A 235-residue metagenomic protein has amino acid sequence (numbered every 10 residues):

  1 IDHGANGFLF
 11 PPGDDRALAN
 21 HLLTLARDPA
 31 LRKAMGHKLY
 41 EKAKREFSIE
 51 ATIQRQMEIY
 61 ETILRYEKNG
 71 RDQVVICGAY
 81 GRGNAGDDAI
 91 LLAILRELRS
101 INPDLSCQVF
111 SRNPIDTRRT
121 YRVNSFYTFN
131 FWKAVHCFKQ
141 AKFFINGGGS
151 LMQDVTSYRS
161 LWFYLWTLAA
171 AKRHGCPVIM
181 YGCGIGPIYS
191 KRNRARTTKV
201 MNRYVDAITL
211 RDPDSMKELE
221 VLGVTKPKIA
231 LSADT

Functional and structural regions predicted by a protein language model:
I1-D2, I115-Y121, L219-V224: Short loop/helix-cap segments at secondary-structure boundaries that form the rim of catalytic
I1-G4, F8-L9: Short acidic/histidine- and often glycine-rich active-site loop of Leloir-type glycosyltransferases that engages
H3, D14, R27-D28, N113: Acidic/polar helix N-cap motif
N6, A17, T24, L31-E46 (+2 more regions): A short, well-ordered alpha-helix in the C-terminal region of glycosyltransferases
F10, Y181, S232: Hydrophobic residues at beta-strand termini and immediately following loops that shape nucleotide-binding pockets
E58, R65-D72: Non-catalytic membrane-proximal stalk/linker segments that position and tether the catalytic domains
G70-Y189, V200: Aromatic- and Gly/Pro-rich donor/ligand-binding loops that form nucleotide- or phosphate-bearing donor binding pockets
S190-T235: A nucleotide-sugar donor-handling region in carbohydrate enzymes
